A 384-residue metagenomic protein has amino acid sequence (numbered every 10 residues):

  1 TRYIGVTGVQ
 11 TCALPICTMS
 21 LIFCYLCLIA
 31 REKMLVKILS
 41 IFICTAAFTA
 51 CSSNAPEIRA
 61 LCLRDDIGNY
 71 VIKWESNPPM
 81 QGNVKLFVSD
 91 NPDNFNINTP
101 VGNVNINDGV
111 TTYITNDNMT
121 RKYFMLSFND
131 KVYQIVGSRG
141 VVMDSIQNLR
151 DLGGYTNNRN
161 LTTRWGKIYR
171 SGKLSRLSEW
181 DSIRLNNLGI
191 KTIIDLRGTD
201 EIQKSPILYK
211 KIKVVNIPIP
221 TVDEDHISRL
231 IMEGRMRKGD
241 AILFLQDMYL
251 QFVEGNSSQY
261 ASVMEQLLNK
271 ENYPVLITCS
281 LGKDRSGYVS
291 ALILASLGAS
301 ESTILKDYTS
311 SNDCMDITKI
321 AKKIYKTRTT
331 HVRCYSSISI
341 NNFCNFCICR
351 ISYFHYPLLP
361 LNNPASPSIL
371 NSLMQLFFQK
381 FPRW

Functional and structural regions predicted by a protein language model:
T1-I16: Single conserved hydrophobic/aromatic residue that forms the stacking wall/gate of nucleotide- or nucleobase-binding
C12, C17, C24-C27, C344-C349: Cysteine-centered motifs
L14, L281, R285-S286: Ser/Thr-glycine-rich phosphate-binding loops at phosphate-binding pockets of nucleotides, nucleotide cofactors
L26-L28, Y356, L370, F378-P382: Short hydrophobic targeting helices and cationic amphipathic motifs that mediate membrane/organellar targeting
I29-L39: Bacterial N-terminal signal peptides that target proteins for export
I38-A47: Sec-dependent N-terminal signal peptides
S52-L276, V289-P360, P364, W384: Cys-dependent protein tyrosine phosphatase-like superfamily
